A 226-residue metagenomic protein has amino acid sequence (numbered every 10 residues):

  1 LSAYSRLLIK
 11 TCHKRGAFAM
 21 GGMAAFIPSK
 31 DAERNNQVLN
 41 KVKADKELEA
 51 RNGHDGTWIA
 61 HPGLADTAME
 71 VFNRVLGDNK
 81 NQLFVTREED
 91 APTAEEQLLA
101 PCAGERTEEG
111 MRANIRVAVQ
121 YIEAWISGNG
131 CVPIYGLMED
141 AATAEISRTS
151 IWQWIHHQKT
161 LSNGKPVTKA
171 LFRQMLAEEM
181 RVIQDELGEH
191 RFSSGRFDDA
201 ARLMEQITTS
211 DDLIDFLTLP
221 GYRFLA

Functional and structural regions predicted by a protein language model:
L1-A226: Expand to "…catalyze enediolate/carbanion chemistry for C-C bond making/breaking, isomerization, decarboxylation
